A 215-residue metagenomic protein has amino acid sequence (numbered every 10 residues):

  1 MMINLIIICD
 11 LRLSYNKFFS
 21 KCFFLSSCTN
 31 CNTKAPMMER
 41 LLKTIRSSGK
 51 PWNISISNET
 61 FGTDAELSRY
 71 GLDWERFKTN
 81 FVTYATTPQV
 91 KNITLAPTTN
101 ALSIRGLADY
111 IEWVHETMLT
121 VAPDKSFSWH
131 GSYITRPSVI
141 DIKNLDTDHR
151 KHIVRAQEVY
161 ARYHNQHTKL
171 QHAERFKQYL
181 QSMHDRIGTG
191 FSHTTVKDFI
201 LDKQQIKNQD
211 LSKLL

Functional and structural regions predicted by a protein language model:
M1-I8, S14-E39, I45-K78, K91-A101 (+1 more regions): Core AdoMet radical
R12, I45, F81, I111-V114: A conserved amphipathic alpha-helix that caps or lines the catalytic cleft of carbohydrate- and lipid-modifying enzymes
F18, S47-G49, N80-I93, T117 (+2 more regions): A structural motif corresponding to the C-terminal end of an alpha-helix and its immediate exit/capping segment
R40, R76, N80, D109-W113: Alpha-helical scaffold elements adjacent to nucleotide-binding pockets in ATP/GTP-utilizing enzyme cores
G49-N53, S57, L107, V154-Y163: A broadly tuned preference for mixed-charge, low-complexity surface segments
T99-R105, A122-E158, L170-R175: Flexible glycine/acidic-rich beta-alpha junction loops that bind and position SAM and/or redox cofactors in anaerobic
A101-T117: Catalytic cores of alpha/beta
E158-L215: Radical SAM enzyme core and accessory elements
